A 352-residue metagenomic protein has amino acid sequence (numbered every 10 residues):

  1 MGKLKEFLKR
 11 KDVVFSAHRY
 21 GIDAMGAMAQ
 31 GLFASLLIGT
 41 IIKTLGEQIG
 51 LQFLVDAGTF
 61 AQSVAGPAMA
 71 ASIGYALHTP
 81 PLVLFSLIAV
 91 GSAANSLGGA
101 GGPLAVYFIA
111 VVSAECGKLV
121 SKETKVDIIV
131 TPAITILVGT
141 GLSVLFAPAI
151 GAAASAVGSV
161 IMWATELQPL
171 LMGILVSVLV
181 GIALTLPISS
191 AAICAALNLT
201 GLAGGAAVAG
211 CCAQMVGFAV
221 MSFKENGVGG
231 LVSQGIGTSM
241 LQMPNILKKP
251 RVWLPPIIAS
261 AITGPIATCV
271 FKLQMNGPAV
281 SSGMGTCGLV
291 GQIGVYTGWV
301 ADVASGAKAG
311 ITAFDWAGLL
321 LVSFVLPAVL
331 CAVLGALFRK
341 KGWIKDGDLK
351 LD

Functional and structural regions predicted by a protein language model:
M1-D352: Pore-lining transmembrane helices
